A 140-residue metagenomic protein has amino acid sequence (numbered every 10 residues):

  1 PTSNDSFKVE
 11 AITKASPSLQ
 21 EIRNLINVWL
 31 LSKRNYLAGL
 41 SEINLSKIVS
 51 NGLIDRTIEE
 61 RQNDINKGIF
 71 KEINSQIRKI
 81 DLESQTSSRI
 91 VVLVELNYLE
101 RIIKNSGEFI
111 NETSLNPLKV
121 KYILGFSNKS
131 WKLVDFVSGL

Functional and structural regions predicted by a protein language model:
P1-S6: Juxtamembrane proline-rich low-complexity "stalk" or linker regions positioned immediately after a signal peptide
F7-Q76: Core segments of small alpha/beta cavity-forming domains
Q76-Q85: Short amphipathic beta-strand and strand-loop transition segments with alternating hydrophobic
S87-L140: Exposed beta-sheet edge and beta->alpha loop/turn motif
